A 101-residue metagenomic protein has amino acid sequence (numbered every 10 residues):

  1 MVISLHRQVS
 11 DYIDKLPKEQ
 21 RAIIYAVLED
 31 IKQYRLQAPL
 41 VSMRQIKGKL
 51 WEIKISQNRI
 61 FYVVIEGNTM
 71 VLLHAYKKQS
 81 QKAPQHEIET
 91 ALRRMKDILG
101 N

Functional and structural regions predicted by a protein language model:
M1-Q57, E66-T69, K77-N101: Basic, Lys/Arg-enriched alpha-helical interface segments
Y62: Short, charged interaction patches at domain edges and termini
L73: Conserved catalytic cores of phosphodiester-cleaving nucleases, focusing on short active-site segments
